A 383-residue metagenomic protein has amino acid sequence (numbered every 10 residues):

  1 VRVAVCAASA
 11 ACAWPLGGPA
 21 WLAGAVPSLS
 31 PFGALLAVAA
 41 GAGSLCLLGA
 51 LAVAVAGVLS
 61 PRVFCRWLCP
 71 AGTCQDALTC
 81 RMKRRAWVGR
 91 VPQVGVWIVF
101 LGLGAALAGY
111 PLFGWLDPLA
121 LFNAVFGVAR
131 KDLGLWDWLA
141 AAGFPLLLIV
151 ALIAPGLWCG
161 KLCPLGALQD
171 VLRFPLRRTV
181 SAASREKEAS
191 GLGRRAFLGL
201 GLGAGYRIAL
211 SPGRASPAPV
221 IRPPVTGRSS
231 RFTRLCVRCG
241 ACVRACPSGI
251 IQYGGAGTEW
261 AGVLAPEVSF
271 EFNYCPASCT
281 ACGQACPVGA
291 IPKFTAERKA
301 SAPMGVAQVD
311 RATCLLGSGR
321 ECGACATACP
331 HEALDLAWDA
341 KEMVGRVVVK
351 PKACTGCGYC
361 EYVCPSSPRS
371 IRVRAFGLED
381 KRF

Functional and structural regions predicted by a protein language model:
V1-F383: Non-ligating segments of multi-cofactor redox enzymes
